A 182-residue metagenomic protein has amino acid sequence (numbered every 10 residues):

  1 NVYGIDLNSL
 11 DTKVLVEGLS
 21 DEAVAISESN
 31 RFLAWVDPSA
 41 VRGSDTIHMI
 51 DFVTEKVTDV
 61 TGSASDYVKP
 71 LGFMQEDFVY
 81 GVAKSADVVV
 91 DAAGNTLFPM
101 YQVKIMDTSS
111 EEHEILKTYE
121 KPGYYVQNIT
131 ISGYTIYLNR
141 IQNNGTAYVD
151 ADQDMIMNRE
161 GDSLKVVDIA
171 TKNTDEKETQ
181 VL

Functional and structural regions predicted by a protein language model:
N1, N30-V41, L71-D91, N128-V149 (+1 more regions): Short beta-strand elements that form the blades of beta-propeller/WD-repeat-like and other beta-sheet-rich scaffold
N1-E17, V41-A64, V90-P122, I141-L182: Surface-exposed loop/turn elements that mediate protein-protein interactions on large endomembrane-trafficking
G4, A25, A34, Y80 (+1 more regions): Ordered hydrophobic segments in well-structured contexts
G4-L10, D21-A25, N30-R31: Long, K/E/R/D-enriched contiguous segments that form extended
E17-E28, S63-E76, T118-G133: Repeated scaffold domains used in trafficking and secretory/extracellular systems, primarily beta-propellers
